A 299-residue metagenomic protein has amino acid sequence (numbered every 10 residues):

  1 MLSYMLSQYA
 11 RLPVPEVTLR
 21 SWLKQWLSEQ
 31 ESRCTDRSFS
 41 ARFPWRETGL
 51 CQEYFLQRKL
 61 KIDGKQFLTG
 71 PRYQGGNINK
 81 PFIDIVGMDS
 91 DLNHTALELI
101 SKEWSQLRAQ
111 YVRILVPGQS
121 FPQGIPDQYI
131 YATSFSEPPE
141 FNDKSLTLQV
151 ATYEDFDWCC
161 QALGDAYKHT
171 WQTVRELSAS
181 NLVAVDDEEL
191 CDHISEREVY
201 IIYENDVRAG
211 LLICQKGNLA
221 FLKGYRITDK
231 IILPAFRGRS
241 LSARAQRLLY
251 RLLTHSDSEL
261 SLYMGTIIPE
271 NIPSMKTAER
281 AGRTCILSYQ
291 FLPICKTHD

Functional and structural regions predicted by a protein language model:
M1, M5, A10-R11, T35 (+2 more regions): Acyl-donor-binding surface of acyltransferase catalytic domains
M1-R37, E140-A184: Short amphipathic alpha-helix that is part of the acyltransferase structural core
R11-W104, A209-K230, Y289: Conserved donor-binding loop and adjoining core beta-sheet/short helix segment in diverse acyl/aminoacyl transferases
L92-K102, I232, G238-T254, K276-R280: Conserved acetyl-CoA-binding loop-helix of GNAT-fold acetyltransferases
I114-F121, Y263-M275, T284, F291-P293: Conserved beta-strand-loop-alpha-helix junction that forms the acyl-donor binding cleft
Q128-P138, G282-H298: Conserved catalytic-core motifs of GNAT/GCN5-like acyltransferases
W171-P234: A conserved beta-strand-loop-helix scaffold within acyl/acetyltransferase catalytic domains
T228-I231, A235, L248-L253, L260 (+1 more regions): Catalytic core segments in nucleotide and nucleic-acid processing enzymes
